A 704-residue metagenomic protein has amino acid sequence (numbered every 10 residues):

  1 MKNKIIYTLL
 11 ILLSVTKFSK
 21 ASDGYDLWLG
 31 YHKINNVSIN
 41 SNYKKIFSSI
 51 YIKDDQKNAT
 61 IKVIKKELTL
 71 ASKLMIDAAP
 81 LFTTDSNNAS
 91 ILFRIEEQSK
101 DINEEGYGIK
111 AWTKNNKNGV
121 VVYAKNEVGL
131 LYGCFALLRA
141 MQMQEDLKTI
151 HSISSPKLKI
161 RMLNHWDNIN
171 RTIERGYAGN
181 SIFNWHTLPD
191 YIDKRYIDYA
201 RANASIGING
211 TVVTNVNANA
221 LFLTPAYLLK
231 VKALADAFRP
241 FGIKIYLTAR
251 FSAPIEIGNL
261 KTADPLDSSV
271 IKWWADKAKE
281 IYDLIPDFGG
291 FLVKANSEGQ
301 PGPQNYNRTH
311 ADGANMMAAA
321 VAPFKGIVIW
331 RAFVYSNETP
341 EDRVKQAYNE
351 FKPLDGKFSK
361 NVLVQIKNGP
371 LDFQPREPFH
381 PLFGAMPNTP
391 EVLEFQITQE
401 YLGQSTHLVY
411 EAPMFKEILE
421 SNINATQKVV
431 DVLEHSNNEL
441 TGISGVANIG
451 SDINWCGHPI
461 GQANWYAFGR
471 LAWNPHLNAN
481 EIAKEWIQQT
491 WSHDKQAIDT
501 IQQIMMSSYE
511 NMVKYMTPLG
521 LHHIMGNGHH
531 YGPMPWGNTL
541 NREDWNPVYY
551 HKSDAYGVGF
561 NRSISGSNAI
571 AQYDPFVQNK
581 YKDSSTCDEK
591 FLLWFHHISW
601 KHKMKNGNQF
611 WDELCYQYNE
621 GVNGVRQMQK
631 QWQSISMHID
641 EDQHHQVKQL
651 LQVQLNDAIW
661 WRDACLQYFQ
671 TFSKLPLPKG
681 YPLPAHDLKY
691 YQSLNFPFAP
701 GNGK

Functional and structural regions predicted by a protein language model:
M1-S22: Bacterial Sec-dependent N-terminal signal peptides
A21-R161: Contiguous, structured surface segment used for ligand recognition
Y25, D54-K57, M162-Q365, D452-C456 (+2 more regions): Aromatic-lined carbohydrate-binding surfaces of glycoside hydrolases
Y43-K44, T113-N116, S155-K157, L284-I285 (+3 more regions): Extracellular/periplasmic catalytic domains that process cell-envelope and extracellular macromolecules
G133-C134, R175, P375-P378, Q404-V409 (+1 more regions): Short conserved micro-motifs at the rims of enzyme active sites and ligand-binding pockets
Q365, G369-N448: Aromatic-lined glycan-binding groove of carbohydrate-active enzymes
Q427-K704: Catalytic domains of carbohydrate-active enzymes that cleave complex glycans
